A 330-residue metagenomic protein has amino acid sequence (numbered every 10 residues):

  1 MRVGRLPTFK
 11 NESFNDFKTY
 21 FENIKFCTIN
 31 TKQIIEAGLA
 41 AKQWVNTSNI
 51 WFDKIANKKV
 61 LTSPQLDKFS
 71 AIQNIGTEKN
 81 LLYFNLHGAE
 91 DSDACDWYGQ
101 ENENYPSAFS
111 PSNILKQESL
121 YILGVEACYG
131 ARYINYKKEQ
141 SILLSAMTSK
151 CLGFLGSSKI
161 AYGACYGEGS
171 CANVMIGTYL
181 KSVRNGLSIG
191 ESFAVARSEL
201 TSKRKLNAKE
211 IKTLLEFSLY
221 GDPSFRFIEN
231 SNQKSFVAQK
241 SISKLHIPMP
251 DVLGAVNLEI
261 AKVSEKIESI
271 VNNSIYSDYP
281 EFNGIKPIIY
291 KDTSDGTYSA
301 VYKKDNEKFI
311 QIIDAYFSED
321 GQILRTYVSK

Functional and structural regions predicted by a protein language model:
M1-N57: Structured catalytic cores of large enzymes
M1-Y20, N85, E90-T178: Catalytic cores of nucleophile-dependent amide-cleaving enzymes
I29-I35, A56-N57, T77-L81, E118-I122 (+2 more regions): Loop/turn elements at helix/coil->beta-strand transitions in domains of secreted/extracellular proteins
I35-F84, G88-D96, P106-S112: Functional beta-strand-loop-alpha-helix junction segments that form "active/interaction loops" within catalytic
S63-D67, N135-E139, E307: Short, glycine/acidic-rich beta->alpha junctions
E126-I242: Active-site-proximal C-terminal subdomain of hydrolase catalytic domains
P248-K291: Short, non-transmembrane alpha-helical segments in secretory-pathway proteins
F282-E319: Exposed beta-strand-loop-beta-strand "reactive/processing" segments of non-cytosolic proteins
